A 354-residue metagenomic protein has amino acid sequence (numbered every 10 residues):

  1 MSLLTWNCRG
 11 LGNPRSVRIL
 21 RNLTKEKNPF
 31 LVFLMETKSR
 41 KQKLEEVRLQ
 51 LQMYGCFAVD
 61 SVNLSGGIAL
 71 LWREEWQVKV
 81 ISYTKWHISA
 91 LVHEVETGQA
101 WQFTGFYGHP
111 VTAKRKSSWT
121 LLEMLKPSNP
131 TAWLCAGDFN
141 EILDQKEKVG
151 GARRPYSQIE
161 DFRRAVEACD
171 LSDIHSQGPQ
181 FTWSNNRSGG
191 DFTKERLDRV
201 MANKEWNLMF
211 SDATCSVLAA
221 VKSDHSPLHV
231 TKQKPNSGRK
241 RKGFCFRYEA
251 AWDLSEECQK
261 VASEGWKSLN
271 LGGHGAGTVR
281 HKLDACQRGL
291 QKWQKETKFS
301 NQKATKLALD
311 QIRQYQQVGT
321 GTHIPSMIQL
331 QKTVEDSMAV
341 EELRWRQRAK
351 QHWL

Functional and structural regions predicted by a protein language model:
M1-C135, G151-S157, A165-L171, W252 (+1 more regions): Short phosphate/oxyanion-binding micro-motifs
M1-L31, E36, E46, Q50 (+11 more regions): Long, low-complexity intrinsically disordered regions
E36, S172-S188, A213-A219, Q347-Q351: Acidic carboxylate-rich catalytic motifs and surrounding loops in phosphoryl-/glycosyl-chemistry enzymes
K38, N140-I142, Q180, N207: Catalytic metal-binding/acid-base residues of hydrolase active sites
K41-Q42, I142-Q145, G238-K240: Short catalytic/ligand-binding loop motif for oxyanion handling, primarily in non-cytosolic enzymes, centered on
F57-L70, R163-R164, A168-V200, G272: Active site of divalent-metal-dependent phosphoester/diester hydrolases
L134, T193-E195, R199-V200, K204-A304: Surface polyanion/phosphate-binding segment centered on an Asp-His-Pro turn
S176, K194, L218, T297-L354: Short, charged alpha-helical motifs in flexible N/C-terminal segments and linkers
